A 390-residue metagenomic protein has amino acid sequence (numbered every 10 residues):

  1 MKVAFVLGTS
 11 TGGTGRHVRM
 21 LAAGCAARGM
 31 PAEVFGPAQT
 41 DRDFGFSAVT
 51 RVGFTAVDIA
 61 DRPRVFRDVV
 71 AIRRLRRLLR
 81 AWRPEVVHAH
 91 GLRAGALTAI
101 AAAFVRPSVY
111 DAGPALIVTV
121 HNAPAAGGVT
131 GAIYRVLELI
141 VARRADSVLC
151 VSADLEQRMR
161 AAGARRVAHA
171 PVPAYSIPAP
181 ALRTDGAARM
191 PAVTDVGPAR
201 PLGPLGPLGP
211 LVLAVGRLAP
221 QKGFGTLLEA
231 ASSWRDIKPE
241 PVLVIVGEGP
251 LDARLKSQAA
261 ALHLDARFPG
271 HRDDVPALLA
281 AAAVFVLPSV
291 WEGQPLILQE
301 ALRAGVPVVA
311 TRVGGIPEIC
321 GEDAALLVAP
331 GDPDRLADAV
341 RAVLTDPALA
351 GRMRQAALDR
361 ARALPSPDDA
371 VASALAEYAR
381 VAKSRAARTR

Functional and structural regions predicted by a protein language model:
A4-R67, R158-R160, P250: N-terminal strand-loop element at the rim of the active site of nucleotide-sugar-dependent glycosyltransferases
G15-A23, P210, A214-S233, L243 (+2 more regions): A conserved mid-protein helix/loop that constitutes part of the nucleotide-sugar donor-binding site
T55, L139-G197, A387: Donor nucleotide-sugar binding/catalytic pocket of nucleotide-sugar-dependent glycosyltransferases
A89-G95, V120: Short His-centered aromatic/hydrophobic patch
G186, A348-A379: A charged, aromatic-enriched C-terminal amphipathic alpha-helix characteristic of glycosyltransferases across folds
H271, V290: Aromatic "clamp/platform" in nucleotide-sugar-dependent glycosyltransferases that forms part of the donor/acceptor
P307-A310: Short hydrophobic beta-strand element within catalytic cores of glycosyltransferases and related nucleotide-activated
E322, L326-D334, A342-A348: Conserved acidic donor-binding segment of nucleotide-sugar-dependent glycosyltransferases
